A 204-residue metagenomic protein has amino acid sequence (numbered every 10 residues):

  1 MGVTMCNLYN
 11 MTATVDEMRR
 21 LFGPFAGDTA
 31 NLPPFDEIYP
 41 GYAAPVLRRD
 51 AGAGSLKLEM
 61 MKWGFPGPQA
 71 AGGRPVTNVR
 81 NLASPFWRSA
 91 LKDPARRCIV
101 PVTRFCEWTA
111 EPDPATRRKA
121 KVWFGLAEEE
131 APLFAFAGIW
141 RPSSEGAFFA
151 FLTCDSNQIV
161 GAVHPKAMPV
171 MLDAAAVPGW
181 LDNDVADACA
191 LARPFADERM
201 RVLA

Functional and structural regions predicted by a protein language model:
M1-A204: Short linear sequence motif anchored by a di-proline
